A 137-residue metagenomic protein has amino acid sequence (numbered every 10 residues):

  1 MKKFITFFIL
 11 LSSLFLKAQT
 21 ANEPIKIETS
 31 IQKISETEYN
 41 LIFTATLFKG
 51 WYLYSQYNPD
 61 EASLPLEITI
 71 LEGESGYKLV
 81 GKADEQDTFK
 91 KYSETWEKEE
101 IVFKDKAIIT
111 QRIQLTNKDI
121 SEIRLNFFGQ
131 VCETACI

Functional and structural regions predicted by a protein language model:
M1-E23: Bacterial Sec-dependent N-terminal signal peptides
A18-I137: Extracellular/lumen-exposed scaffold segments
